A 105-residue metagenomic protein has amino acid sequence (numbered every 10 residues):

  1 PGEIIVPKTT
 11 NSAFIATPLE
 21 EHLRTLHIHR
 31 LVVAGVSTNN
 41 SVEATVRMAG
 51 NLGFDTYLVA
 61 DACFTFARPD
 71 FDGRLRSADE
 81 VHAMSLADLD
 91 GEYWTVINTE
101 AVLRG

Functional and structural regions predicted by a protein language model:
P1-G105: Active-site-adjacent betaalpha module
